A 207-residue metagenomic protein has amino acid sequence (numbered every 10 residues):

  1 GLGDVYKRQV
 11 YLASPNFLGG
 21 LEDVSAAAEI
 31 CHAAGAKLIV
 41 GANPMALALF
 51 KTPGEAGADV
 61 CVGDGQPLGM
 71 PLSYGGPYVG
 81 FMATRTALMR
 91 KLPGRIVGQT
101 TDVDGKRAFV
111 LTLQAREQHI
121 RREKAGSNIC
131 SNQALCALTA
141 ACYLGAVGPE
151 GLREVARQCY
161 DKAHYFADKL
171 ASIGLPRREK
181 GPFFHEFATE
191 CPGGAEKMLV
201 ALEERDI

Functional and structural regions predicted by a protein language model:
L2-Y6: Short, small-residue-biased leader/transition segments that mark boundaries at the very start of proteins
R8-A13, I39-G41, V62, F81-A83: Structural motif
P15-A34, M45-T52: Active-site core of PLP-dependent enzymes with the aminotransferase class I/II
L38-I39, R177: Hydrophobic beta-strand scaffold residues
G54-M70: Conserved active-site segment immediately N-terminal to the catalytic lysine that forms the internal aldimine
L68-I173, R177-K180: Active-site C-terminal subdomain of aminotransferase-like
L175-E204: Conserved PLP-binding catalytic core of the aspartate aminotransferase-like
